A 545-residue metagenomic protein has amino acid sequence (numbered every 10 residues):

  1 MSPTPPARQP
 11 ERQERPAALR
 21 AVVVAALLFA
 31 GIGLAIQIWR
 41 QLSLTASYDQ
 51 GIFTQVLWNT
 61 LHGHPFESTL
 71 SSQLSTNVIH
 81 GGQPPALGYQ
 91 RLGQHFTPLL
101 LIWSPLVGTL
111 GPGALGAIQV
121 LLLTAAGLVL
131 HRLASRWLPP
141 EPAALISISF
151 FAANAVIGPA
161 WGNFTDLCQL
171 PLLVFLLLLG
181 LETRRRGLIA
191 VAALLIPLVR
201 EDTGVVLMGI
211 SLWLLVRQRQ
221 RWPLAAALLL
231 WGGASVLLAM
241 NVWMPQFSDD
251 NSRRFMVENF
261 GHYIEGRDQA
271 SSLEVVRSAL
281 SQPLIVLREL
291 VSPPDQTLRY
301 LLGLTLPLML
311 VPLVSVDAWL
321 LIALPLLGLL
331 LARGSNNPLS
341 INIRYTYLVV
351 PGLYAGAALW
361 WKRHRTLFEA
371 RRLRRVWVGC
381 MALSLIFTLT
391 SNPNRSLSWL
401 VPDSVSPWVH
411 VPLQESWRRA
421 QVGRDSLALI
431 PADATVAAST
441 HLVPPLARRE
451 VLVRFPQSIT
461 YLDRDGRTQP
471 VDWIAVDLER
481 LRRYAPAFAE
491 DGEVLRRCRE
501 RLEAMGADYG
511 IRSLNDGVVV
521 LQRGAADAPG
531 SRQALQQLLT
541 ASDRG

Functional and structural regions predicted by a protein language model:
M1-A35, S135, P223-L228: Start-transfer (signal-anchor) and selected internal transmembrane alpha helices of multi-pass inner/ER membrane
R20-L27, E141, L229-G233, H364-S398: Signature aromatic-anchored transmembrane alpha helix within multi-pass, membrane-resident enzymes that catalyze glycan
G33-I36, L44, D49, Q220-S292 (+5 more regions): Membrane-lumen/periplasm interface segments of specific transmembrane helices in polyprenyl phosphate-linked
P105, G113-W137, L176: Transmembrane-helix motifs of polytopic, lipid-linked glycan transferases
V120, T124, L320-R372: Hydrophobic/aromatic-rich transmembrane helices and adjacent perimembrane loops
T124-A153, P171-L172, G187-V191: Transmembrane-helix signature of polytopic, membrane-embedded enzymes that assemble or transfer cell-envelope glycans
G158-L167: Short acidic/glycine- and proline-prone juxtamembrane loop motifs at membrane-interface regions of multi-pass membrane
F175-G180, R186-L215, W231-V236: Membrane-interface alpha helices of multi-pass inner-membrane proteins
